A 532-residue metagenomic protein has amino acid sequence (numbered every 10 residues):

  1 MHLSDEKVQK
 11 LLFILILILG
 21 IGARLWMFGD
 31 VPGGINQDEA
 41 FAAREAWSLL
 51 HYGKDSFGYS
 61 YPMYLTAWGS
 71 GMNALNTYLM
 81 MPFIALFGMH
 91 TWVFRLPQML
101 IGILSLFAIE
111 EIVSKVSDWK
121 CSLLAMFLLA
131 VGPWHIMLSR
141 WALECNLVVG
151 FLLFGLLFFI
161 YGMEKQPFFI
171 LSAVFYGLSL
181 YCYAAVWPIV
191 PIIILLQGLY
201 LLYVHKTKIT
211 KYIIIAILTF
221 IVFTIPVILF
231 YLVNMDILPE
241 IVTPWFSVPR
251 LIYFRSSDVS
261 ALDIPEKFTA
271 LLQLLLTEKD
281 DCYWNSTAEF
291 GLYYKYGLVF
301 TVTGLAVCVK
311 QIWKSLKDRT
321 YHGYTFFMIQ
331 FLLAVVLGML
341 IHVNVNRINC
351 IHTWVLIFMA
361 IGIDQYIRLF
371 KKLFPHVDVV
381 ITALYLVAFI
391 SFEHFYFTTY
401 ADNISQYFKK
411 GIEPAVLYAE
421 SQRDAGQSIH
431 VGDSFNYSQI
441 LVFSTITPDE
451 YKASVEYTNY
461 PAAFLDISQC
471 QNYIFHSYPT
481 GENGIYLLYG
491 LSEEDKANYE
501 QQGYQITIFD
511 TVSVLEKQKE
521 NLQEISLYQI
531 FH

Functional and structural regions predicted by a protein language model:
H2-D236, A270-I367: Membrane-integral, polyisoprenol-dependent glycosyltransferases of the GT-C/oligosaccharyltransferase superfamily
A42-L49, F246-L251, Q406-A419: Short extracytoplasmic/periplasmic juxtamembrane "stem" segments immediately C-terminal to an N-terminal membrane anchor
L65, P375-R423, D433-P448, K452-S468 (+1 more regions): Membrane-proximal, lumen/periplasm-facing interface regions of secretory-pathway glyco- and lipid-modifying enzymes
I221-A270: Transmembrane catalytic cores of multi-pass membrane glycosyltransferases and polysaccharide-assembly enzymes
M359, Y437-S438, E494-K496: Short, well-ordered alpha-helical microsegments
Q422-S434, E482-Y489: Short hydrophobic beta-strand segments
V455-H532: Aromatic/acidic, Gly/Pro-rich catalytic loop(s) in extracytoplasmic/lumenal soluble domains of multi-pass membrane
